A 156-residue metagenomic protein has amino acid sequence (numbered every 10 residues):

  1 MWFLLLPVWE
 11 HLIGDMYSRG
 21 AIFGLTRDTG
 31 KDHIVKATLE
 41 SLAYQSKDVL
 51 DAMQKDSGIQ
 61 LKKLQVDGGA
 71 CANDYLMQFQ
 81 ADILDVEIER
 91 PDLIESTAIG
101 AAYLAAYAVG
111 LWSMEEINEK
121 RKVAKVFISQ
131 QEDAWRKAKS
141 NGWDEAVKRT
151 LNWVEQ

Functional and structural regions predicted by a protein language model:
M1-Q156: Glycine/Thr-rich phosphate-binding loops that ligate phosphate moieties of nucleotide and other phosphorylated ligands
